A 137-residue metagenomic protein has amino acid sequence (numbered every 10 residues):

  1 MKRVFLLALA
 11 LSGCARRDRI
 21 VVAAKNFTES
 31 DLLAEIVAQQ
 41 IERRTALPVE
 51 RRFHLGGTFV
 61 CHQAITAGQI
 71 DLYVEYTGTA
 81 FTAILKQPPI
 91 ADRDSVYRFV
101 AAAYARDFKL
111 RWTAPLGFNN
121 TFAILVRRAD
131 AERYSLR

Functional and structural regions predicted by a protein language model:
K2-L7: Sec-dependent signal peptide recognition, specifically the positively charged N-region followed immediately by
S12-G13: C-terminal motif of bacterial Sec signal peptides marking the signal peptidase cleavage site
R17-E29, L47-F53: Short, well-ordered beta-strand elements
T28-P48: Short, polar/charged alpha-helical segment
E50-Q63: Short helix-initiation/N-cap motifs at beta->coil->alpha
T66-E75: Alpha-to-beta junction loops
V74-P89, S95-A103: A ligand-binding cleft/hinge motif common to bilobed small-molecule-binding domains
D94-R137: A conserved helix-loop-strand patch within extracytoplasmic ligand-binding domains of the periplasmic binding
